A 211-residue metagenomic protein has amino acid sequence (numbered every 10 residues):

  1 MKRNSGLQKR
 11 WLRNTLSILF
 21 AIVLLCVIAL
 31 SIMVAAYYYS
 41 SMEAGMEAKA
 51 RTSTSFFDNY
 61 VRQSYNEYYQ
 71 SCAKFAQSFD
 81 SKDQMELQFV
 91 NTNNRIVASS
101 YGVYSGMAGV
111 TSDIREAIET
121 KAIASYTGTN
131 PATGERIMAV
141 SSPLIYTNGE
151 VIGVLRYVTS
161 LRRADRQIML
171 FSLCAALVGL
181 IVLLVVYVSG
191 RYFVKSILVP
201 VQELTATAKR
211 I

Functional and structural regions predicted by a protein language model:
K2-R95, Y101-Y104, R166: Juxtamembrane segments flanking the first transmembrane helix of membrane-anchored signal-transduction proteins
N14, V27-A36, C174, V178-V199: Cytosolic-side ends of inner-membrane transmembrane helices, especially those that anchor bacterial signal-transduction
A50, T54, L161, A208: Short amphipathic alpha-helical/adjacent loop interface patches that line ligand and macromolecule-binding sites
R95-I96, E150: Residue-level signal for well-ordered, solvent-exposed loop/turn and beta-edge residues enriched in charged/polar side
S105-F171: Extracytoplasmic
S196-I211: Membrane-proximal alpha-helical signal-transduction linkers
